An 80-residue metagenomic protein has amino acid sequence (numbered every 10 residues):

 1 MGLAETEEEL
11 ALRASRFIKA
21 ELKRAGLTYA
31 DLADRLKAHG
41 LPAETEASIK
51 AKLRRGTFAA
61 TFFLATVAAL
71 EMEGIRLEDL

Functional and structural regions predicted by a protein language model:
M1-T28, I75: A short, Lys/Arg-rich alpha-helix, primarily the initiator
E21, K52, L80: Residues in the recognition helix of alpha-helical DNA-binding motifs
L32-L36: Short alpha-helical "recognition helix" segments of helix-turn-helix
K37-T57: Recognition helix of helix-turn-helix/homeodomain-like DNA-binding domains that insert into the DNA major groove
F58-R76: DNA major-groove recognition helix of helix-turn-helix/homeodomain DNA-binding modules
